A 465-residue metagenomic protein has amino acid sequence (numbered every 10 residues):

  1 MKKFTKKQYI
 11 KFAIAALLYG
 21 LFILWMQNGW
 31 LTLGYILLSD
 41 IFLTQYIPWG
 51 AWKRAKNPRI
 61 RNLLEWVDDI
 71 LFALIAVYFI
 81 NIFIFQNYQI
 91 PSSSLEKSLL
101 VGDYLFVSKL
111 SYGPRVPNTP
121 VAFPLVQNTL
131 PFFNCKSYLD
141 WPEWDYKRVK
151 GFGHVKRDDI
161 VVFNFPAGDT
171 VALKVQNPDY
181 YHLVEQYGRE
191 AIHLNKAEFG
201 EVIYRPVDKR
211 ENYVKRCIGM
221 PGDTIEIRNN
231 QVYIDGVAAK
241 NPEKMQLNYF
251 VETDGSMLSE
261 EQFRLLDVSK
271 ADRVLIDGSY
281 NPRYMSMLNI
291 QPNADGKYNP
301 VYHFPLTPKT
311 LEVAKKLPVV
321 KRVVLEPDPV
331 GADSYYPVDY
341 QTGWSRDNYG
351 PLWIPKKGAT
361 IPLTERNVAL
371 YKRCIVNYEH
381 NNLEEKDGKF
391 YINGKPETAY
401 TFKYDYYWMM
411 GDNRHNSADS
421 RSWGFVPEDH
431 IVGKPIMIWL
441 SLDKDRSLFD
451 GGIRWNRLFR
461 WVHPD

Functional and structural regions predicted by a protein language model:
M1-D465: Extended hydrophobic leader/signal-anchor segments used for secretion and membrane insertion
